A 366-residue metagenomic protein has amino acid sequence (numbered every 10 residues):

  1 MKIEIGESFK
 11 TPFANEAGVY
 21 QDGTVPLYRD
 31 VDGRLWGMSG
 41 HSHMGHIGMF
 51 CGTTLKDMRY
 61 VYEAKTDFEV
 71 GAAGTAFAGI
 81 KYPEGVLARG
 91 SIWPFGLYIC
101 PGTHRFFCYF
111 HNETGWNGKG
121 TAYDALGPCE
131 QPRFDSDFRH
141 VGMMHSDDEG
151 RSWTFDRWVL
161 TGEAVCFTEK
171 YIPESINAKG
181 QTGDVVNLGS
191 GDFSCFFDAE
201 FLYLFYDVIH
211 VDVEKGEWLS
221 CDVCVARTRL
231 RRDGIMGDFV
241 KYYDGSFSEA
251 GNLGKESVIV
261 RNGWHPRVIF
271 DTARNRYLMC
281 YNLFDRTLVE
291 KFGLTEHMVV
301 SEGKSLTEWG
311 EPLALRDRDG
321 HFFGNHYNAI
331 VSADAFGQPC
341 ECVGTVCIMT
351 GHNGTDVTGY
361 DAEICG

Functional and structural regions predicted by a protein language model:
M1-G90, Y98-D184, F197-R261, F270-F323 (+1 more regions): Beta-rich carbohydrate-recognition and catalytic domains
L27, L97, F193-C195, P266-V268 (+1 more regions): Hydrophobic core register within WD40 beta-propeller blades
S91-G96, S190: A conserved donor-nucleotide-binding helix/loop in the catalytic core of Leloir-type glycosyltransferases
G183-N187, D192: Flexible gly/pro/ser-rich segments immediately N-terminal to CXXCH heme-c attachment motifs in exported/periplasmic
